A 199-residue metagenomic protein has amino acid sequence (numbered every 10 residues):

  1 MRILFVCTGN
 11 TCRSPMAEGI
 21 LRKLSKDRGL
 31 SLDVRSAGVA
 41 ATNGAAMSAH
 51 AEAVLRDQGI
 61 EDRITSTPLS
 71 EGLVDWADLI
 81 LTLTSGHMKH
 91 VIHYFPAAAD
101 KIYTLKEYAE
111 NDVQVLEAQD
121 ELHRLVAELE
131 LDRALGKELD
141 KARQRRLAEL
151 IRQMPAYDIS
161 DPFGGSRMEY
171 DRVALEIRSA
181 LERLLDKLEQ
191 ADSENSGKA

Functional and structural regions predicted by a protein language model:
M1-A77, S85-A97, K187-E194: Conserved active-site segments centered on acidic
I20, N43, L73, D78 (+4 more regions): Solvent-exposed, flexible loop/coil residues
I92-A199: Phosphate-binding/catalytic loops
